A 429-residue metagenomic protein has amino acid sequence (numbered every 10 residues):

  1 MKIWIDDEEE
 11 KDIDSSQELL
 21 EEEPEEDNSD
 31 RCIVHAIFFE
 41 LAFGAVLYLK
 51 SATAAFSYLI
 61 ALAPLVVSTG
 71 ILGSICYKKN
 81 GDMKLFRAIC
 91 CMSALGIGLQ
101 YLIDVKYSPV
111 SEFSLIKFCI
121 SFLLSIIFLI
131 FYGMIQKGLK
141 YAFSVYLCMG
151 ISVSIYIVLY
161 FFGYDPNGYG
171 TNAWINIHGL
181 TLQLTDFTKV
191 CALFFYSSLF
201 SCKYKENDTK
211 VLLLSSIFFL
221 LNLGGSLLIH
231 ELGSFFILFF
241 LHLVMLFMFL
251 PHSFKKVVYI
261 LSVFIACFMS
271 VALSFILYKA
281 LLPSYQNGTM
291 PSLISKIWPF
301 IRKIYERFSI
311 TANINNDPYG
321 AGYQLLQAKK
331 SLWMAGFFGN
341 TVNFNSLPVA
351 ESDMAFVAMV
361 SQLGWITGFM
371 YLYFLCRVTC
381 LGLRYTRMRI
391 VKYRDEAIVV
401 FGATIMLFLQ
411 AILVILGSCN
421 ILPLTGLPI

Functional and structural regions predicted by a protein language model:
K2-E25: Short, Lys/Arg-rich, polar N-terminal cytosolic tail immediately upstream of the first transmembrane signal-anchor
E23-L62, T69-H230, F236, I415-I429: Membrane-helix boundary/helix-loop-helix interface segments in multi-pass membrane proteins
A61-L65, C119-I127, K189, S361-G382: Hydrophobic alpha-helical transmembrane segments
L65-L72, I126-L129, L241-L250, F268: Alpha-helical transmembrane segments and their membrane-interface exit regions
D208-L227, L232-K296: Hydrophobic alpha-helical segments of polytopic membrane proteins
V258-T367: Hydrophobic, glycine- and aromatic-enriched re-entrant/interface helices and adjoining loop segments
W365-L413: Hydrophobic transmembrane alpha-helices and their immediate junctions
